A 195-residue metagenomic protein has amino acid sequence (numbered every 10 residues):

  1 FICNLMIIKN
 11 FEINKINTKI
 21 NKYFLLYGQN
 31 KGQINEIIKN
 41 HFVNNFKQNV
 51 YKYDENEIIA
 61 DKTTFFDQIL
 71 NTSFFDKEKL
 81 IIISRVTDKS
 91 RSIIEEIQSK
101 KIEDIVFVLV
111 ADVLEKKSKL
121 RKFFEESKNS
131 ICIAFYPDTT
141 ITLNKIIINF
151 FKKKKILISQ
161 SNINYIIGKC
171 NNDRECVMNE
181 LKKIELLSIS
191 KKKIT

Functional and structural regions predicted by a protein language model:
F1-T195: Conserved beta/loop motifs at nucleotide-recognition and modification sites
